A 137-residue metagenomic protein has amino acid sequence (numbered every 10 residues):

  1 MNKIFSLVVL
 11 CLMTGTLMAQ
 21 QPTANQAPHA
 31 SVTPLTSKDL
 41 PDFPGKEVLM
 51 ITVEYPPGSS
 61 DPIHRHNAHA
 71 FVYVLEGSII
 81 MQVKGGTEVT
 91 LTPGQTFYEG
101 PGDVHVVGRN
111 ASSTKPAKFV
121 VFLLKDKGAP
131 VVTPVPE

Functional and structural regions predicted by a protein language model:
N2-S6, C11, G15-L49, Q82 (+3 more regions): A short, N-terminal "cap"/entry segment at the start of jelly-roll beta-barrel domains of the cupin/DSBH fold
L40-G45, E54-P56, G85-G102: Short acidic-glycine-tyrosine-enriched beta hairpin
D42-G45, R65, Y73, T90 (+1 more regions): Extracellular/periplasmic catalytic domains that process cell-envelope and extracellular macromolecules
P44-E47, T52-P57, D61-R65, F71: Short, surface-exposed binding/anchoring microloops in extracellular/periplasmic proteins
G45-M50, H69, G86, G102 (+1 more regions): Extracytoplasmic
S60-P62, I80, F97, P101-N110 (+1 more regions): Histidine-centered metal-chelating micro-motifs
H66-G85, P93-Q95: Glycine- and acidic-residue-biased ligand/ion/polar-headgroup-sensing regions
E88, D103-A129: Ligand-binding loop in jelly-roll beta-barrel domains
